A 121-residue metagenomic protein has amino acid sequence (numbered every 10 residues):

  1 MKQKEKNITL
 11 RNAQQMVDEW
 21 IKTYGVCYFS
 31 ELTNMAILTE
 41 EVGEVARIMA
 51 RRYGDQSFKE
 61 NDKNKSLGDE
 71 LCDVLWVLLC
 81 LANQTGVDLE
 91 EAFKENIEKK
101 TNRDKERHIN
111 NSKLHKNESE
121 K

Functional and structural regions predicted by a protein language model:
M1-L71, L75-K121: Flexible "arm" and connector segments at domain edges
